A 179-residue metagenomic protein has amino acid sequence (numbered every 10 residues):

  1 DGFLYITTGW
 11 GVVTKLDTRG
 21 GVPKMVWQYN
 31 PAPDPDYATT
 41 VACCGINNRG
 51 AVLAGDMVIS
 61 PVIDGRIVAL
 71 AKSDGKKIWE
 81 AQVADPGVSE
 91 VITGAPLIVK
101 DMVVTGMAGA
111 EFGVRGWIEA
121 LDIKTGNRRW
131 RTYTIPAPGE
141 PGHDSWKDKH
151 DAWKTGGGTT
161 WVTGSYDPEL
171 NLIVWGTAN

Functional and structural regions predicted by a protein language model:
D1-V12, T40-R66, V91-E111, A152-N179: Repeat-blade elements of multi-bladed beta-propeller folds
W10, R19, L97, M102 (+2 more regions): N-terminal export/assembly segments and adjacent metallocofactor-ligating motifs of anaerobic energy-metabolism
V12-T14, R66-V68, W117-E119: A short loop-to-beta-strand structural motif that recurs across blades of beta-propeller domains
T18-G21, K72, I123, P168: Inter-blade boundary loops/turns of WD-repeat beta-propellers
V22-T40, K76-D85, N127-I135, P141-K154: Aromatic (tryptophan-biased) beta-strands that constitute blades/sheets of beta-rich domains
R66, A71, G75-I78, V104: Accessory beta-strand-rich segments of carbohydrate-active enzymes
L70, D74-G75, G116-R128: Beta-propeller blade signature
I135-P136, N179: Short, solvent-exposed turn/loop segments enriched in Gly/Ser/Thr/Pro and often Arg
